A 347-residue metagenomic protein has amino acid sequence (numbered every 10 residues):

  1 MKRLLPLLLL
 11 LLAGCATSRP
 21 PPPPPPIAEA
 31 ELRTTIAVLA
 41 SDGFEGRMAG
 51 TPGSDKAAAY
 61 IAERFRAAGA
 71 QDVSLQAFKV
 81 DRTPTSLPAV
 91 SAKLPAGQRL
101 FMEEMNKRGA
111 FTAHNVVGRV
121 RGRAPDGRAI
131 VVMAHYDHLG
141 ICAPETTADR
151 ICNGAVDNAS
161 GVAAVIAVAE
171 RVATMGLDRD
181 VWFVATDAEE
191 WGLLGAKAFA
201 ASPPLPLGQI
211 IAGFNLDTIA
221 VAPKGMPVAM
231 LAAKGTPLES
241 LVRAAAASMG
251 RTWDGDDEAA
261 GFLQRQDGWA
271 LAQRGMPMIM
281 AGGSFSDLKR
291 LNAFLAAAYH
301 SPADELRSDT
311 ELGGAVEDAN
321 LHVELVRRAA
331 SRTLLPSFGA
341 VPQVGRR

Functional and structural regions predicted by a protein language model:
C15-D72, V120-R121, D126, G339: N-terminal hydrophobic or amphipathic helices/low-complexity stretches enriched in small/hydrophobic/Pro/Gly
P20-P26, D42-P52, F101-K107, T146-N158 (+4 more regions): Second-shell loop/turn segments in exported
I27, E31-T34, V38, P52-R64 (+9 more regions): Extracytoplasmic/secreted proteins, especially bacterial periplasmic and envelope-associated proteins
A37-A40, S74, V117-R119, A129-M133 (+9 more regions): Structural recognition of the beta-strand scaffold that forms the well-ordered cores of secreted hydrolase catalytic
R47-V120: A non-catalytic alpha/beta surface segment that caps or lines the substrate-entry region of metallo-dependent hydrolase
V116-G118, R128-G192, H322: Alpha-helical metal-binding/catalytic segments enriched in His/Glu/Asp
P125, L177, T186-R290: Metal-dependent peptidase/peptidase-like ectodomains
E170, T174, K289-R347: His/Asp/Glu-rich mid-to-C-terminal helical/loop segments that flank catalytic regions of hydrolases
